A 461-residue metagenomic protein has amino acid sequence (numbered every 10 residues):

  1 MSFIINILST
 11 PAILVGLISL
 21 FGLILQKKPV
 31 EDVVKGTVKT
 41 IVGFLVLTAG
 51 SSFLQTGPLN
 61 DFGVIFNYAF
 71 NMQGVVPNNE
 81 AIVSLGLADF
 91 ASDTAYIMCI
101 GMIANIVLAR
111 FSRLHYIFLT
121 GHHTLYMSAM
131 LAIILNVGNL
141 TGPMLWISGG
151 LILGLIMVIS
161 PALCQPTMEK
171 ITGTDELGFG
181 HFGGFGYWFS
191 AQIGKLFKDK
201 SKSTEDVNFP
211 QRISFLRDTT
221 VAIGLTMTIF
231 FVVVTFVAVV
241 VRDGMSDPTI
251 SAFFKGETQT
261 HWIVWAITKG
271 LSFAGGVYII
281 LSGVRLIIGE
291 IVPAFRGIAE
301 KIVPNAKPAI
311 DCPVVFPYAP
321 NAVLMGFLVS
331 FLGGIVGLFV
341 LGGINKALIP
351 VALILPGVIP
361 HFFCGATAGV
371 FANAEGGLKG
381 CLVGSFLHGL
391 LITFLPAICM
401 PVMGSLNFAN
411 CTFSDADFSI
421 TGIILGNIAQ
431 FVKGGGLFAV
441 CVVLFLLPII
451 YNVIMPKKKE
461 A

Functional and structural regions predicted by a protein language model:
M1-S51, Y96, I100, A104-I298 (+2 more regions): Signature of multi-pass transmembrane helix bundles
G16-F21, V34, L59, G63-S84 (+3 more regions): Helix-loop-helix junctions within the multi-pass membrane cores of secondary transporters/permeases
S51-Q55, I349-A352, A372, C381 (+1 more regions): Membrane-proximal extracellular juxtamembrane segment immediately upstream of a following transmembrane helix
S52-I65, F111-H115: Transmembrane alpha-helix boundary signature
I82-F90, Y116-I117, G138-W146, L216 (+2 more regions): Membrane-helix interface and helix-disruption motif detector
L87-C99, H115, N321-L324: Helix-loop-helix module between adjacent transmembrane segments
A95-A104, H122-I133, G150-L155, F331 (+3 more regions): Hydrophobic alpha-helical segments embedded in the membrane of multi-pass proteins
M227-S246, G334-I349, G365, L395: Juxtamembrane "helix exit" motif at the C-terminal ends of alpha-helical transmembrane segments in multi-pass membrane
